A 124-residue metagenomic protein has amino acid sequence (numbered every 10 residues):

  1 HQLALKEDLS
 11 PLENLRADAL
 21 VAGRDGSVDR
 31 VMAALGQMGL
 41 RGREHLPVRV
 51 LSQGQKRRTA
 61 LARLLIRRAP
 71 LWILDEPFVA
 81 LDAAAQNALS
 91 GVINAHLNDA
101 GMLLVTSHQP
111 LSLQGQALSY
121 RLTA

Functional and structural regions predicted by a protein language model:
Q2, E7-A22, R30: Q-loop/switch helix immediately C-terminal to the Walker
D8, P47-L51: Conserved ABC ATPase signature
R16, G26-R43: Conserved ABC ATPase "signature" region
L40, S52-R58, A83: ABC ATPase nucleotide-binding domain "signature motif"
L61, A100: Hydrophobic anchor residue at the start of the ABC signature
R68: Conserved catalytic motifs of ABC-family nucleotide-binding domains
W72-E76: Catalytic Walker B motif of ABC-type/P-loop ATPase nucleotide-binding domains
